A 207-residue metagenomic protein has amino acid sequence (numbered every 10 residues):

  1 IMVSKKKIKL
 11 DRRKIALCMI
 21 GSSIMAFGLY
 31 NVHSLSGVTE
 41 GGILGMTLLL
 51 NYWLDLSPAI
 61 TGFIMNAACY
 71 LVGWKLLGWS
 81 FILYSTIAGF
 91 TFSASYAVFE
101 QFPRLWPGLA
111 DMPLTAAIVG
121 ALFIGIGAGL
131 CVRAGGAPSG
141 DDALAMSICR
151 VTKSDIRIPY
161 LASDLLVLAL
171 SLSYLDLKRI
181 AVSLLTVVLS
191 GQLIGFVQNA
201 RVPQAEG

Functional and structural regions predicted by a protein language model:
V3-G207: Core subunits and conserved enzymes of cellular information-processing and envelope-translocation systems across
